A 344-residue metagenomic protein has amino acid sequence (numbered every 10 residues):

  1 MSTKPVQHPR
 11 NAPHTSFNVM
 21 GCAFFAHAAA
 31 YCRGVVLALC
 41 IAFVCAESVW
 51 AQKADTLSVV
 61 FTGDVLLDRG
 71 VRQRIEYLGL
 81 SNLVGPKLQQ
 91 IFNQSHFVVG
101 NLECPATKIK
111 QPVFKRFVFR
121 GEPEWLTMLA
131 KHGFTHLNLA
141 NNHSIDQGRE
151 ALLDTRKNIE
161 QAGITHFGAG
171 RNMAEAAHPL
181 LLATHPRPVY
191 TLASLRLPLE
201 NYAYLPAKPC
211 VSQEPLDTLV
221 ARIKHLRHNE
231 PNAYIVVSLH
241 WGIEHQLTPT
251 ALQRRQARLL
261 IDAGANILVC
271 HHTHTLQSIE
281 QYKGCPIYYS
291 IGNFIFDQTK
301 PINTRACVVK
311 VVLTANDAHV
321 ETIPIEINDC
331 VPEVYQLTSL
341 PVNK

Functional and structural regions predicted by a protein language model:
M1-Q7: Short, intrinsically disordered terminal tails adjacent to the first/last structured region
H8-V36: Bacterial N-terminal signal peptides that target proteins for export
G34-A46: Bacterial N-terminal signal peptides
F43-D55: Bacterial Sec-dependent signal peptides at the C-terminal "C-region" and cleavage site
Q52-K344: Acidic, metal/ion-coordinating pockets
